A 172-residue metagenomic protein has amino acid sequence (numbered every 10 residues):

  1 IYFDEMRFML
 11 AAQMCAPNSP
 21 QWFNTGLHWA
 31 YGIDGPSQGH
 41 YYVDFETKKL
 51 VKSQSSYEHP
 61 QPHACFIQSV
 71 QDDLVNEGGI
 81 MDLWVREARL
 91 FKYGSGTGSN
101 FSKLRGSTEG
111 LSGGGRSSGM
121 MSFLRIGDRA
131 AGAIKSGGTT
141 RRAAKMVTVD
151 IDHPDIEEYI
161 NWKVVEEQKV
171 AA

Functional and structural regions predicted by a protein language model:
I1-A172: Extended catalytic cores of very large enzyme megasubunits
